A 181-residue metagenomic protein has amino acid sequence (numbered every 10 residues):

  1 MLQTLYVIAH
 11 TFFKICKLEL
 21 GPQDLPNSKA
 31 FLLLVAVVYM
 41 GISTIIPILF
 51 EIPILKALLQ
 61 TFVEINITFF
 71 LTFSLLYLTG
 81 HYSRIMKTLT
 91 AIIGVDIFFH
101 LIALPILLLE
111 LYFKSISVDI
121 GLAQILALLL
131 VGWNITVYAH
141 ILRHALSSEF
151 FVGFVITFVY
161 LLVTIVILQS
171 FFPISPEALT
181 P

Functional and structural regions predicted by a protein language model:
L2-L89, D96: Selected alpha-helical membrane-embedding segments in polytopic membrane proteins
L5, A139, P173-I174: A general structural signal for short secondary-structure boundary/capping elements
E19, A36-V37, T44, P53 (+7 more regions): A generic structural signal for ordered alpha-helices
E19-N27, I141-S148, Y160: Short, exposed beta-strand "edge-strand" segments with a Pro/Gly-rich flavor and a Y/T-containing core
F31, T157-L161: Junctions where cytoplasmic loops transition into the N-terminal start of transmembrane alpha-helices in multi-pass
I46-E51, L107-E110, P176-P181: Juxtamembrane/disordered regions of integral membrane proteins
H81-V155, V163, I167-L168: Hydrophobic alpha-helical transmembrane segments and adjacent short intramembrane/lumenal linkers of inner/organellar
I165-P181: Juxtamembrane boundary at the C-terminal end of a transmembrane helix
